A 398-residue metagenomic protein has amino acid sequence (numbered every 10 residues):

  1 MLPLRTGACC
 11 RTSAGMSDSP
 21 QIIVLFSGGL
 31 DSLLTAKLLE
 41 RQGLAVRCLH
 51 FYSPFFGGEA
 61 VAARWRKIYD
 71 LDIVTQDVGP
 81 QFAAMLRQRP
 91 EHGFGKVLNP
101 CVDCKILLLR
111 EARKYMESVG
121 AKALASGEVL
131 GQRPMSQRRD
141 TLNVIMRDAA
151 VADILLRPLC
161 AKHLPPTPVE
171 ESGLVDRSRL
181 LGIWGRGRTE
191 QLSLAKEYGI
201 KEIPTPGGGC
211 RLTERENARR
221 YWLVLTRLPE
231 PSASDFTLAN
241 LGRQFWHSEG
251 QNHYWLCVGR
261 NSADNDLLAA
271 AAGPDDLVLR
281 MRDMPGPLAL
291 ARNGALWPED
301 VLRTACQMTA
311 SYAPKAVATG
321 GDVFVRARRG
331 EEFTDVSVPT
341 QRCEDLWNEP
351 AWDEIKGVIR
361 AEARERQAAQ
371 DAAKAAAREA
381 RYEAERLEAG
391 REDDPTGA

Functional and structural regions predicted by a protein language model:
P3-I200, K356-A398: ATP-dependent adenylation/nucleotidyltransferase module used to activate substrates
D148-A149, I154-Q367: AMP-forming adenylation/ATP pyrophosphatase catalytic core
